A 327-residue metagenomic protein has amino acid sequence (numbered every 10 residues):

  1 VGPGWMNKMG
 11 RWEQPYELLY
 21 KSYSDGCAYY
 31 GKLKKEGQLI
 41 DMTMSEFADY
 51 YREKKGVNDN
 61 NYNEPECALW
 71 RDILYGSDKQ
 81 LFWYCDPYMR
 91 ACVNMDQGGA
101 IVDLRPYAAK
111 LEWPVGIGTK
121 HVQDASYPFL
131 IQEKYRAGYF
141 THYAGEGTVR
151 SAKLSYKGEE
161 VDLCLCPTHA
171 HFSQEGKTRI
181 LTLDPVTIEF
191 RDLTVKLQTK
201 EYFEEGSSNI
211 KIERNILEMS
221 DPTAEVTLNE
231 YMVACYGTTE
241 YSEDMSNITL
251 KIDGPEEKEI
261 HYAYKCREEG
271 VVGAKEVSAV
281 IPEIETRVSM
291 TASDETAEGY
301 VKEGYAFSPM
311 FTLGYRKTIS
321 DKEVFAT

Functional and structural regions predicted by a protein language model:
V1-D49, E295-F325: Catalytic grooves of carbohydrate-active enzymes
V1-G2, G116-T119, T182-T187, K211 (+2 more regions): Beta-strand-rich recognition/accessory modules
E36-L39, Q80, T187: C-terminal regulatory/interaction regions
R52-V93: Surface beta-strand/loop "capping" patches
D72-Y75, F82, C164-G176, E201-F203 (+3 more regions): Short, exposed beta-strand/loop patches in secreted or surface proteins that constitute
K79-W83, H169, T178, N247 (+1 more regions): Short, acidic/polar N-cap/turn motifs at the starts of alpha helices
R90-E189: Acidic-aromatic substrate-binding/catalytic surfaces of carbohydrate-active enzymes
D103-Y107, V186-L197, E205-G254: Acidic (Asp/Glu-rich), glycine- and aromatic
